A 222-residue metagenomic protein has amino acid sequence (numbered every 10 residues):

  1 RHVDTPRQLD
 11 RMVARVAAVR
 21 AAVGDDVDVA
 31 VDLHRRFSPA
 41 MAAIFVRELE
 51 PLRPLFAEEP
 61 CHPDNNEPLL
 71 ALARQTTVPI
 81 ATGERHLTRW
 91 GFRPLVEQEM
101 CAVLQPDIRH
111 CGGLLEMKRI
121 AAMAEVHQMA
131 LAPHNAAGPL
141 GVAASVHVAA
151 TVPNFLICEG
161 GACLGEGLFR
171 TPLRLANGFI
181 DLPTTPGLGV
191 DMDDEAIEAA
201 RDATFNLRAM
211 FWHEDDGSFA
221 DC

Functional and structural regions predicted by a protein language model:
R1-T76: Metal-dependent enolase-superfamily TIM-barrel catalytic cores that perform enediolate-based chemistry
D4, D10, D25-D28, D32 (+7 more regions): Acidic-enriched, low-complexity/disordered segments with a strong bias for Aspartate over Glutamate
R20-V23, R53, A149-P153, R201-T204: Structural signal for hydrophobic packing residues in well-ordered secondary-structure cores of soluble enzyme domains
R47, R53, D64-G187, D191: Shared catalytic-loop signature of beta/alpha-barrel
L168-C222: C-terminal extensions of enzymes
